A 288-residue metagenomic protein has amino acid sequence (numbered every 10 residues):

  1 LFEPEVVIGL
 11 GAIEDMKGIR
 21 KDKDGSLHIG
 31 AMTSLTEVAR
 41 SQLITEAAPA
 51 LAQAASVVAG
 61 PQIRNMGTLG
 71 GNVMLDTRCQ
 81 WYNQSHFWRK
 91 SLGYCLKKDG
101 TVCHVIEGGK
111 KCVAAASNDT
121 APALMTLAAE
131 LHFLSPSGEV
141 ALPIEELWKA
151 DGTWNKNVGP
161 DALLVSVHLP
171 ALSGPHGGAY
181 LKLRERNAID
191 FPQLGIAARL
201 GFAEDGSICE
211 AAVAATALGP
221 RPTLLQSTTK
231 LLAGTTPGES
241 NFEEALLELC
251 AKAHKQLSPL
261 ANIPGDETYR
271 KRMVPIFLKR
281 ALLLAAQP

Functional and structural regions predicted by a protein language model:
L1-P288: C-terminal structural segment of proteins
